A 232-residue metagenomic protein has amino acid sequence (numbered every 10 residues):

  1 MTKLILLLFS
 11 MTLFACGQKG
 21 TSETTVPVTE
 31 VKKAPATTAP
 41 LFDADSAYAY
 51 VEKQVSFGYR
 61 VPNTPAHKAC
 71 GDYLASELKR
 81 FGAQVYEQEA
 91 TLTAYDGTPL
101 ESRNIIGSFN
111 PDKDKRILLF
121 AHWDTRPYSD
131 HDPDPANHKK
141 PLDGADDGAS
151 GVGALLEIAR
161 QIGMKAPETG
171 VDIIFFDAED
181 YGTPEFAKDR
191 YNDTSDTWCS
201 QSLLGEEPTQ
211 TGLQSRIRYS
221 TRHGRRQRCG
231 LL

Functional and structural regions predicted by a protein language model:
M1-L7: Sec-dependent signal peptide recognition, specifically the positively charged N-region followed immediately by
T12-A15: C-terminal motif of bacterial Sec signal peptides marking the signal peptidase cleavage site
G17-E52: Sec-dependent signal peptide cleavage junction
P40-A47, R60-G71, T98-L100, G144-V152 (+1 more regions): Solvent-exposed, acidic/flexible segments
E52, Y59-D112: A non-catalytic alpha/beta surface segment that caps or lines the substrate-entry region of metallo-dependent hydrolase
R60-P62, T91-A94, P111-K113, W123-P127 (+2 more regions): Solvent-exposed loop/turn segments at secondary-structure junctions within structured extracellular/periplasmic domains
E87, I106, R116-A121, D172-F175 (+1 more regions): Structural recognition of the beta-strand scaffold that forms the well-ordered cores of secreted hydrolase catalytic
K139-L232: Acidic/histidine-rich catalytic neighborhood of metal-dependent amide-processing enzymes
